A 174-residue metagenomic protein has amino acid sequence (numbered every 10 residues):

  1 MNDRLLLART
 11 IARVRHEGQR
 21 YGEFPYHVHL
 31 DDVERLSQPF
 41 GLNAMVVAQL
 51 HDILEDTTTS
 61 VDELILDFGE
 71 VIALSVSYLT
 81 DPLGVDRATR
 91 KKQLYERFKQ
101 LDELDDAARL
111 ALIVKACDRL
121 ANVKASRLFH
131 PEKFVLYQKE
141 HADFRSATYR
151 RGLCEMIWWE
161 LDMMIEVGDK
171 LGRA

Functional and structural regions predicted by a protein language model:
M1-A174: Active-site helical microenvironments for divalent-metal-assisted chemistry
